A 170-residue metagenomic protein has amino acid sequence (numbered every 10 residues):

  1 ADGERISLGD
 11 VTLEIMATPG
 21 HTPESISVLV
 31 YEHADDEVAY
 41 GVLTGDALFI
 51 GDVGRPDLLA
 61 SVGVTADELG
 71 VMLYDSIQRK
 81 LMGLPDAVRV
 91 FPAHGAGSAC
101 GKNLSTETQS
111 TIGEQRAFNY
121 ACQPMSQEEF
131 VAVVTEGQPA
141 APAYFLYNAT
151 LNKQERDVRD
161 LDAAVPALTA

Functional and structural regions predicted by a protein language model:
A1-D2, V62-V64, R156-D157: N-terminal start-of-chain detector that recognizes signal peptides and the immediate post-cleavage beginning
A1-I15: Glycine/alanine-rich phosphate-binding loops at beta-alpha junctions
L8-D10, C100-K102, K153-D157: Short, solvent-exposed polar/charged micro-motifs at secondary-structure junctions
T12, T22-A143: Metallo-beta-lactamase
A149-A170: C-terminal regulatory/interaction regions
